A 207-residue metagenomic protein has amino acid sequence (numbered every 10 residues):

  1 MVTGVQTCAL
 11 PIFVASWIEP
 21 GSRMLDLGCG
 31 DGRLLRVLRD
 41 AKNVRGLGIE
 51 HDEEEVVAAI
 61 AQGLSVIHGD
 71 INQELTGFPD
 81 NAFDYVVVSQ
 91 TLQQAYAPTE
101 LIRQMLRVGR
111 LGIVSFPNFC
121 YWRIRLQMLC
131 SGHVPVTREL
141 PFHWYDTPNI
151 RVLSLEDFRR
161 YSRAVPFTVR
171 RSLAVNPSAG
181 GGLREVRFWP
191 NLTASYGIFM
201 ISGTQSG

Functional and structural regions predicted by a protein language model:
M1-C8: Single conserved hydrophobic/aromatic residue that forms the stacking wall/gate of nucleotide- or nucleobase-binding
A9-G21: Conserved alpha-helix/loop element of class I SAM-dependent methyltransferases that forms part of the SAM/SAH-binding
L27: Conserved beta-strand/loop positions that form the S-adenosyl-L-methionine
D31: Conserved SAM/SAH-binding loop
V37-E74: Class I SAM-dependent methyltransferase SAM/SAH-binding core
Y85-Y96: A short SAM/SAH-binding and catalytic strip from SAM-dependent methyltransferases
T99-Q104, L111-S206: S-adenosyl-L-methionine-dependent methyltransferase catalytic module, highlighting the catalytic core
